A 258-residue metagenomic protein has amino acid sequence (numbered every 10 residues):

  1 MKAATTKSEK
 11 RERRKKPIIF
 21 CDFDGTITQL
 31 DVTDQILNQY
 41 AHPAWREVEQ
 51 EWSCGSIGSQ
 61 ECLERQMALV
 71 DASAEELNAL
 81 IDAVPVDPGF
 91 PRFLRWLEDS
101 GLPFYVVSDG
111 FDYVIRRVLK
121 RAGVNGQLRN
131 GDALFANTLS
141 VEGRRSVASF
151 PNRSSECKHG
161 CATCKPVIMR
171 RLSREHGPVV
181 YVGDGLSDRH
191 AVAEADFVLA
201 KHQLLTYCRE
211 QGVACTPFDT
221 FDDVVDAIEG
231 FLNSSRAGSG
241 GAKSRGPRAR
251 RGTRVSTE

Functional and structural regions predicted by a protein language model:
K2, G89-P103, G110-E258: C-terminal cap/substrate-recognition subdomain and adjoining C-terminal extension of metal-dependent phosphatase-like
K2-G123, G131-T138: Alpha-helical substrate-recognition element adjacent to the catalytic core
